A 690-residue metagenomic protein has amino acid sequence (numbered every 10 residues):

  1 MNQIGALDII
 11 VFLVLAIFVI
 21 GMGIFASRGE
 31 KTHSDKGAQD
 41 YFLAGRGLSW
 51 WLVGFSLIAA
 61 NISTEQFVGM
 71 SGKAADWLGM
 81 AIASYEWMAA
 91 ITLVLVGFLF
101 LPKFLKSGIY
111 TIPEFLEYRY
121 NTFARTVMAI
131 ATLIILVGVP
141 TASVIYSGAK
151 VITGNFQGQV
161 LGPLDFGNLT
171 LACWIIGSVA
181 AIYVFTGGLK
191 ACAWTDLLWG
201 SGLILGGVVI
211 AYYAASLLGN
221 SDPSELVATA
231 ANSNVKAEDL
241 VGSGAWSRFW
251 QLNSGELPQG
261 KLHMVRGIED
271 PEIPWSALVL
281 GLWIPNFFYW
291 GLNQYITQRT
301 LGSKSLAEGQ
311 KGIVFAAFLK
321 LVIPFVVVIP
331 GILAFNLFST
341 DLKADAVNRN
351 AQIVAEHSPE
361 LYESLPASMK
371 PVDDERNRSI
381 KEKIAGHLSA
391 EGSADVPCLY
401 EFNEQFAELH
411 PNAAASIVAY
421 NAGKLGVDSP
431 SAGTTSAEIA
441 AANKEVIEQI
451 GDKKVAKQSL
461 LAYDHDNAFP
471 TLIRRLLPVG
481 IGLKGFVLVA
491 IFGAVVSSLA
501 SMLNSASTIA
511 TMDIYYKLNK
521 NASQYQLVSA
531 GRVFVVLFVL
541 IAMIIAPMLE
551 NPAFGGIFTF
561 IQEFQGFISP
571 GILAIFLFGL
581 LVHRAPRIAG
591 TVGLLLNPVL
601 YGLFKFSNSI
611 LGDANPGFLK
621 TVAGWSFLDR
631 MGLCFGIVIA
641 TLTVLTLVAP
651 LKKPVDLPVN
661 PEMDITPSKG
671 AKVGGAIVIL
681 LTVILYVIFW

Functional and structural regions predicted by a protein language model:
M1-W690: Membrane-embedded helix-loop-helix hairpins and adjacent transmembrane boundary segments in multi-pass transporters
